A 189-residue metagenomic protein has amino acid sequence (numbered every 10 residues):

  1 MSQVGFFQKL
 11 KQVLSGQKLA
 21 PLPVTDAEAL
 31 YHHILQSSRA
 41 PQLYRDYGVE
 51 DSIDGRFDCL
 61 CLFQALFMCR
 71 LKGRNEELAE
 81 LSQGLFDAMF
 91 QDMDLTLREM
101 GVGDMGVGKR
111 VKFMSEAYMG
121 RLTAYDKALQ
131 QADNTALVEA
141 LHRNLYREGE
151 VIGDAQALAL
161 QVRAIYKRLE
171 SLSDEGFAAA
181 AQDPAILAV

Functional and structural regions predicted by a protein language model:
S2-V189: Surface/interface-facing alpha-helical segments and adjacent flexible terminal/loop regions used for partner/assembly
